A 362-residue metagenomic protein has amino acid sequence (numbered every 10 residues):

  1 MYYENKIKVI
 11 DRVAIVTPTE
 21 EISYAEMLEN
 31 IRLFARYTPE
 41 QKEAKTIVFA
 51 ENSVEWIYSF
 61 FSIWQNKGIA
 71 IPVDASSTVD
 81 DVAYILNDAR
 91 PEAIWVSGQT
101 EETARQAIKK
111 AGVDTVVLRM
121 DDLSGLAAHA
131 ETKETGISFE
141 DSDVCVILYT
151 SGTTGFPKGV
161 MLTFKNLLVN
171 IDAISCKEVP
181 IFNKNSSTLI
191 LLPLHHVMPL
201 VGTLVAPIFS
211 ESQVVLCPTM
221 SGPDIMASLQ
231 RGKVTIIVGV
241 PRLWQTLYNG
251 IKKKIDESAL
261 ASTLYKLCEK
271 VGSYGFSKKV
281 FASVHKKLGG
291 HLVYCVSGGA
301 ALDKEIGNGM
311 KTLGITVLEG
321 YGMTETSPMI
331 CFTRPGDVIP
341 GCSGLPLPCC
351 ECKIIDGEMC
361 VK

Functional and structural regions predicted by a protein language model:
Y2-S23: AMP-dependent adenylate-forming
E20, A35-S77: Conserved AMP-binding/adenylate-forming
S23-A25, C145-D172: Conserved AMP-binding A3 loop
P39-K42, Q65-A127: Structural core segment of the AMP-binding/adenylate-forming
Q99-D141, I251-S283: ANL superfamily adenylate-forming
E131-Y149, F156, I181-S187: Conserved pre-ATP/AMP-binding loop-to-beta segment of ANL
L168-S187, L194-F281: Conserved AMP-binding/adenylation subdomain of ANL enzymes
F276, V280-K362: Conserved AMP-binding/adenylate-forming
